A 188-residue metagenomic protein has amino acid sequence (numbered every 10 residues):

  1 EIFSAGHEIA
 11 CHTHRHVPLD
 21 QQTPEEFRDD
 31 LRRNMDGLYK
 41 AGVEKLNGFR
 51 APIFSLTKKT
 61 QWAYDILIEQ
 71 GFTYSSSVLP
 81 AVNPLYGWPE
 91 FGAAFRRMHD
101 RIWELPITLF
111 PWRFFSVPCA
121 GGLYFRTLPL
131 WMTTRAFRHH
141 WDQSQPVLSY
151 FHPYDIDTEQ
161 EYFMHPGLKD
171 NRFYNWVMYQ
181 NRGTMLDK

Functional and structural regions predicted by a protein language model:
E1-G48, I53-R113, P129-K188: Catalytic alpha-helical scaffold of carbohydrate-active enzymes acting on polysaccharides/glycoconjugates
V117-T127: Surface-exposed cleft-lining segments at the edges of enzyme active sites
